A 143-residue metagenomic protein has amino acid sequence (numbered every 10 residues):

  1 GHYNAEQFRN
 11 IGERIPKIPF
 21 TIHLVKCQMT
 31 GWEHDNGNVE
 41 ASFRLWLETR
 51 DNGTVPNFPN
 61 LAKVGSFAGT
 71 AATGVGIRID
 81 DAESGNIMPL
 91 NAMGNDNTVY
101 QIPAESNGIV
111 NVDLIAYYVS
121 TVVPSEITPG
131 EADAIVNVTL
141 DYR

Functional and structural regions predicted by a protein language model:
G1-R143: Mature extracellular/passenger domains of Gram-negative fimbrial/pilin and adhesin proteins
